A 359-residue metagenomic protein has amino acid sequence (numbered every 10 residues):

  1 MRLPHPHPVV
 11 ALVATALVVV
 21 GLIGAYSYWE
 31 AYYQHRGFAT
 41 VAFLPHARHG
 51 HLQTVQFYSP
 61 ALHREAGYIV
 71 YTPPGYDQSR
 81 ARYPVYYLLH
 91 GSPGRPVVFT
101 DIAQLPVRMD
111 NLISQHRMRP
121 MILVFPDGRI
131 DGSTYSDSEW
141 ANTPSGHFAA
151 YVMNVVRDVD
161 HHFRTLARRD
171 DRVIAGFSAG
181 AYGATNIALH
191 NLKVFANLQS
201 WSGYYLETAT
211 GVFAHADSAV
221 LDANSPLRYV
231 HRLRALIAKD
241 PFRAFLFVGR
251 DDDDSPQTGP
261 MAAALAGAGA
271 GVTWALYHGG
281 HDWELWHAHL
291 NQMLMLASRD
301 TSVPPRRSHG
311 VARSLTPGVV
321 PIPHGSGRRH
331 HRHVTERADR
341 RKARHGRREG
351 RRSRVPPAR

Functional and structural regions predicted by a protein language model:
M1-P6: N-terminal Lys/Arg-rich, disordered targeting/topogenic segments
H7-H331, E336, A343, R354 (+1 more regions): Non-catalytic cap/lid and distal C-terminal segments of serine-dependent acyl enzymes
R340-R348: Intrinsically disordered, low-complexity, charge-biased segments
